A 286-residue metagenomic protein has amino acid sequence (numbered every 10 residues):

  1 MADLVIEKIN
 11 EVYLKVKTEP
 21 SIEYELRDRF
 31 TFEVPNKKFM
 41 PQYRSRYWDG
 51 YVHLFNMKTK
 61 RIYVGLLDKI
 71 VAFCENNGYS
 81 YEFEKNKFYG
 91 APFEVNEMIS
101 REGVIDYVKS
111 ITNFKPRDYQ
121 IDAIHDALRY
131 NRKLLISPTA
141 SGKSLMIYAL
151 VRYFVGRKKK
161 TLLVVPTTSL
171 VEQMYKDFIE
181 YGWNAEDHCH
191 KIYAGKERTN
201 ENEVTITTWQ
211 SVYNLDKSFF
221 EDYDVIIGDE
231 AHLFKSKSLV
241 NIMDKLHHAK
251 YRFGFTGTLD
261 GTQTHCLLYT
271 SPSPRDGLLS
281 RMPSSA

Functional and structural regions predicted by a protein language model:
A2-K85: N-terminal accessory nucleic-acid engagement/regulatory domains that precede and modulate ATP-driven motor cores
F93-K133: Conserved pre-motif I regulatory segment
Y130-L150: Walker A/P-loop
K159-F178: Conserved Walker A/P-loop ATP-binding site and its immediately adjacent core in helicase/helicase-like ATPase domains
G195-D222, V240: Conserved helix/coil segment N-terminal to the catalytic DExD/H
D229-E230: Walker B catalytic acidic pair
S236-S271, R275: Post-DEXD/H (motif II) to motif III coupling segment of the RecA-like Helicase ATP-binding lobe
P272, D276-A286: Single conserved hydrophobic/aromatic residue that forms the stacking wall/gate of nucleotide- or nucleobase-binding
